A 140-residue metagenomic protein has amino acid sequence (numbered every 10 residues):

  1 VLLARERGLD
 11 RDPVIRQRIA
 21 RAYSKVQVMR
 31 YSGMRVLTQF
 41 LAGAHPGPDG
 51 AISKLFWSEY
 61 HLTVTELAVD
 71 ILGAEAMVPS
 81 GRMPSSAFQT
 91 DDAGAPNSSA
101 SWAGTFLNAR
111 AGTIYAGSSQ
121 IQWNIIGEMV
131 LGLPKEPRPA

Functional and structural regions predicted by a protein language model:
V1-A140: Alpha-helical interface subdomain recognition
